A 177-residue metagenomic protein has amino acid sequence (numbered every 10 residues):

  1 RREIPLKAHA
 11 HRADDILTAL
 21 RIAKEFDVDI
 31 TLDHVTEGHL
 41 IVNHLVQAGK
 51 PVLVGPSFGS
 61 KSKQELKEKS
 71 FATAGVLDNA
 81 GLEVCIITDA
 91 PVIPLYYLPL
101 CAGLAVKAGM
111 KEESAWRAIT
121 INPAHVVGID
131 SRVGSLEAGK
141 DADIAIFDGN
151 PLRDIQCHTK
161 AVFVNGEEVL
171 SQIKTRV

Functional and structural regions predicted by a protein language model:
R1-S70, C85, H125-V127, D148 (+2 more regions): Active-site core of metal-dependent hydrolases
P5, N43-V46, G55-G59, K63-G149 (+1 more regions): His/Asp/Glu-enriched, well-ordered alpha-helical/loop segment that forms or immediately abuts the divalent-metal
L98, E168-V177: Glycine- and charge-enriched low-complexity intrinsically disordered segments
H158-T159: Phosphate/diphosphate-binding loops
